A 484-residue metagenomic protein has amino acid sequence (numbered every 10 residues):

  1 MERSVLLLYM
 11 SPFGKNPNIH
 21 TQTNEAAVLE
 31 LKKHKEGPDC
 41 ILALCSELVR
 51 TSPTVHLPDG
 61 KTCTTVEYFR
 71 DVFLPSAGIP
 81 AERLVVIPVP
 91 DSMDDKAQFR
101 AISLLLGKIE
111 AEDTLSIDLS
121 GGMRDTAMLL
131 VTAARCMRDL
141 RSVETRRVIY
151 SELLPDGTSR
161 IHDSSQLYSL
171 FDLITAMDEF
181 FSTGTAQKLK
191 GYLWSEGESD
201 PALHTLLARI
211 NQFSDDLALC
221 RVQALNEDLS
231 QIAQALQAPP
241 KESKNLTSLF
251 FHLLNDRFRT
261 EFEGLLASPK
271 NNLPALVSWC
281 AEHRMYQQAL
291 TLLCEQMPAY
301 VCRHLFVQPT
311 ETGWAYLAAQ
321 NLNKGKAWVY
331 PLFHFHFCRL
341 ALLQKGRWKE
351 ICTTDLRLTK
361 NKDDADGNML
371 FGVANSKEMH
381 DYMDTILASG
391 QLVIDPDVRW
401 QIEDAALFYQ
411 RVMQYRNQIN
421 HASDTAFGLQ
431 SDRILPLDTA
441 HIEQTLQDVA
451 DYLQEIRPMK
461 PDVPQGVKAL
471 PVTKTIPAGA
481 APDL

Functional and structural regions predicted by a protein language model:
M1-T114, L129-L484: Long, low-complexity, Lys/Arg-enriched
I117, G122: Conformationally flexible catalytic loops at phosphate/diphosphate-handling active centers
T126: Conserved TIR/SEFIR loop-to-helix hotspot centered on a Trp-containing motif with a nearby acidic residue
